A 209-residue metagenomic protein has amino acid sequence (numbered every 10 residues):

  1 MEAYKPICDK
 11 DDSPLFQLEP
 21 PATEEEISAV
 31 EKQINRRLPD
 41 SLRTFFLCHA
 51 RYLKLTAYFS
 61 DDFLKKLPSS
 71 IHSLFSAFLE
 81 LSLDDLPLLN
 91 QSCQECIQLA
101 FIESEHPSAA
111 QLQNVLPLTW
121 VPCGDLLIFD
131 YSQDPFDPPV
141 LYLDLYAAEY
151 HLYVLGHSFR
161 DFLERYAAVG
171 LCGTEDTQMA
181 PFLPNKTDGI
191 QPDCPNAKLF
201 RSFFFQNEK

Functional and structural regions predicted by a protein language model:
M1-P122, A197-K209: A surface-exposed partner-binding patch
D9, P122, V154, A168-L171 (+1 more regions): Intrinsically disordered, low-complexity segments enriched in small/polar residues
I34, F63, D134, T187-I190: Residue-level detector of alpha-helical hydrophobic segments embedded in or interacting with membranes
C48, S60, F136, T177-P181: Residue-level signal for alpha-helical context at structural boundaries
Y52, G124, P135, A168-V169: Short loop/turn segments at secondary-structure transitions that flank enzyme active sites
L127-Y146: Low-complexity, glycine/alanine/valine/leucine- and proline-rich hydrophobic stretches
E149-C172: Compact, glycine/acidic-enriched structural inserts
G170-K209: Acidic, proline/glycine-rich low-complexity IDRs
